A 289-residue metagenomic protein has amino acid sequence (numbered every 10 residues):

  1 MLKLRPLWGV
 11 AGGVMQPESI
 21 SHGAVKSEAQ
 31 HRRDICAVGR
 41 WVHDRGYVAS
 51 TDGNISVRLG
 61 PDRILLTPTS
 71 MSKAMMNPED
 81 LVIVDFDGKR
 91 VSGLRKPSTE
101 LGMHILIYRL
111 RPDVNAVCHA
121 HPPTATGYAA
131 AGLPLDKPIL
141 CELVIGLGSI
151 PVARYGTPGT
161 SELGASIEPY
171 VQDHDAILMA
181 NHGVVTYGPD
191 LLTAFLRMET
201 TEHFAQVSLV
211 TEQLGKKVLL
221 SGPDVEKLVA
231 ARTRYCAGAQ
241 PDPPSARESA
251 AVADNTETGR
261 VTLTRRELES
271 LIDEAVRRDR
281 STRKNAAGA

Functional and structural regions predicted by a protein language model:
M15-A289: Glycine-rich flexible loops
